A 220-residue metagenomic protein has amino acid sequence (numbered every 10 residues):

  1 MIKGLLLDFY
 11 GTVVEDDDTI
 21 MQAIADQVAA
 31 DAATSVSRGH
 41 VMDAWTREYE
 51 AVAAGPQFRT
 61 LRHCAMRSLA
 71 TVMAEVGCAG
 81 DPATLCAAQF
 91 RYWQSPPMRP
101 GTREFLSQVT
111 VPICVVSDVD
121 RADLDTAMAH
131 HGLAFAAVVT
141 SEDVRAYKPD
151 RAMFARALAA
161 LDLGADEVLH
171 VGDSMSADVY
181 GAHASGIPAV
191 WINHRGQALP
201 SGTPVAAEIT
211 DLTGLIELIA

Functional and structural regions predicted by a protein language model:
M1-L5, G80, R103, S107 (+1 more regions): Asp-based, Mg2+/Mn2+-dependent phosphohydrolase catalytic module
I2-R103, D120-A122: N-terminal helical cap/lid subdomain that shapes the substrate entry/recognition surface in HAD-like hydrolases
